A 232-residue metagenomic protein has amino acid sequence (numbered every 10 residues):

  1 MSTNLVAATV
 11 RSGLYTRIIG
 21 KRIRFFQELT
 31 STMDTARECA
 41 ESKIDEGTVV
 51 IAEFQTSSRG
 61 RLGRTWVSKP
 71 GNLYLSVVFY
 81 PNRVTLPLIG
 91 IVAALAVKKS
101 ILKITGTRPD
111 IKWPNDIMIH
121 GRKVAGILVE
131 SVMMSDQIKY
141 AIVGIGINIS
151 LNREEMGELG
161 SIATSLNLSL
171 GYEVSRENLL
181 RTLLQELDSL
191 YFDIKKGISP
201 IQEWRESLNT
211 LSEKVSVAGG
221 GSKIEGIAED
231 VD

Functional and structural regions predicted by a protein language model:
M1-I104, A125, V132: N-terminal lobe of the biotin/lipoate ligase/transferase fold
T9, I18, N82-V84, I91-P109 (+1 more regions): Long, positively charged amphipathic alpha-helical accessory segments at protein N-termini or as interdomain linkers
Q27, I111-W113, I198: Short loop/edge segments at beta-strand edges and connector loops that shape dinucleotide/nucleotide cofactor-binding
D116: Conserved active-site carboxylates
